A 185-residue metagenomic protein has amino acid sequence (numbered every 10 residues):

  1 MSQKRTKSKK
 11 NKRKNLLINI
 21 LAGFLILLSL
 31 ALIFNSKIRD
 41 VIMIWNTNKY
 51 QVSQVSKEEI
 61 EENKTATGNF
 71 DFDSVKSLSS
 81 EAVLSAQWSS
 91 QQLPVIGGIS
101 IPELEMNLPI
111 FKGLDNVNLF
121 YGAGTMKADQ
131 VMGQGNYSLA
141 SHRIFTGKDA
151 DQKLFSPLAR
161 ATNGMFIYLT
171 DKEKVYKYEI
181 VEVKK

Functional and structural regions predicted by a protein language model:
M1-N15: N-terminal Lys/Arg-rich, disordered targeting/topogenic segments
K12-K185: Solvent-exposed, non-transmembrane regions of membrane-associated and secreted proteins
